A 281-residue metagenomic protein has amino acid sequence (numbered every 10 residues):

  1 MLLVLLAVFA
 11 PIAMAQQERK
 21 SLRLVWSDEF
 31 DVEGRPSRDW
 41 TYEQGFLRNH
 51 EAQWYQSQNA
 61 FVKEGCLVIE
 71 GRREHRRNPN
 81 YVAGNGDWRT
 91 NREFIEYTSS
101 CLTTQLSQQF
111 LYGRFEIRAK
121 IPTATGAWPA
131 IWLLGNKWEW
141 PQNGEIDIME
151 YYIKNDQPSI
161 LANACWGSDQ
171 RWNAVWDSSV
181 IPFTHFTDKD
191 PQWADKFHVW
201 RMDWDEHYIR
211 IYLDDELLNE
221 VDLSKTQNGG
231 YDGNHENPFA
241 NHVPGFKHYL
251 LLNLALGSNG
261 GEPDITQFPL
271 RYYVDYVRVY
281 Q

Functional and structural regions predicted by a protein language model:
M1-F9: Bacterial N-terminal signal peptides
P11-A15: N-terminal signal peptide
Q16-Q281: GH16 jelly-roll
